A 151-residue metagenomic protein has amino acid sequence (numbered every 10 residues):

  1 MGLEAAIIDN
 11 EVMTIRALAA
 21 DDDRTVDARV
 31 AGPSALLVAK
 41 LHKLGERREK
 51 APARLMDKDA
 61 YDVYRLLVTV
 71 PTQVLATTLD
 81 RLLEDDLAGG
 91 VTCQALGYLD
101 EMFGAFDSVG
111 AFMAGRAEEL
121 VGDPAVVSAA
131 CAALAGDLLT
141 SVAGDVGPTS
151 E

Functional and structural regions predicted by a protein language model:
M1-E151: Compositionally biased terminal segments of proteins
